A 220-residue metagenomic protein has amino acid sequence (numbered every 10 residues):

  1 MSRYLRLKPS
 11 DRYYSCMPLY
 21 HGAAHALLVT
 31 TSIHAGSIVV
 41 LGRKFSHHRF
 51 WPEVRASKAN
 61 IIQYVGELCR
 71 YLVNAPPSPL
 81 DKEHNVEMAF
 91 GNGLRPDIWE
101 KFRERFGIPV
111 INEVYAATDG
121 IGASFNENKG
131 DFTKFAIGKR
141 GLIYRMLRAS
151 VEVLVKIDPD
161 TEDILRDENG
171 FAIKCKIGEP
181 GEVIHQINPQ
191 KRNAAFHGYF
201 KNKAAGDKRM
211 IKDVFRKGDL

Functional and structural regions predicted by a protein language model:
M1-R12, Y20-N60: Conserved AMP-binding/adenylation subdomain of ANL enzymes
P9-S10, H34-S37, W51-P52, A56-V65 (+3 more regions): Gly/Ser/Thr-rich phosphate-binding loop
R12-S15, I184: Short, well-ordered beta-strand segments
M17-P18, G42-R43, V65, G91-N92: Glycine- and other small-residue-rich loops at beta-strand/loop junctions that grip anionic moieties
S46, L68-C69: Alpha-helix capping/helix-boundary segments
V65-L68, P189: Beta->alpha turn/N-cap motifs
F171-L220: Conserved ATP-binding/catalytic segment of the ANL
